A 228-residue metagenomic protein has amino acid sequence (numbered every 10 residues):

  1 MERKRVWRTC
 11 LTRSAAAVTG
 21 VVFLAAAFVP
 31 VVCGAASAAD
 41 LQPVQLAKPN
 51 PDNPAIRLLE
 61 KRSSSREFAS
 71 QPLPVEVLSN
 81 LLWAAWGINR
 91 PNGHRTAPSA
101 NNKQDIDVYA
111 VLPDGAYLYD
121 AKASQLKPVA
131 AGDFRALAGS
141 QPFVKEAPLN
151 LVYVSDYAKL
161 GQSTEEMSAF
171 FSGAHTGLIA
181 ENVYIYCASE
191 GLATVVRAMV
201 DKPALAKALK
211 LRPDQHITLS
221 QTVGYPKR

Functional and structural regions predicted by a protein language model:
M1-R13: N-terminal secretory signal peptides that target proteins for export/translocation
L11-F23: Sec-dependent signal peptide hydrophobic core
V21-A35: C-terminal segment of classical bacterial N-terminal signal peptides
A36-A147: N-terminal amphipathic, basic helical "cap/leader" segment at the start of enzyme domains
P49, V154-D156, G224-P226: Generic beta-structure capping elements
R62, L81, V108, L149-L205: Small-aliphatic-rich amphipathic alpha-helix that forms the alpha element of a beta-alpha
G191, K210-L211: Glycine-centered helix-boundary capping/hinge motifs
L211-R228: A glycine-rich helix N-cap at a beta->alpha junction
